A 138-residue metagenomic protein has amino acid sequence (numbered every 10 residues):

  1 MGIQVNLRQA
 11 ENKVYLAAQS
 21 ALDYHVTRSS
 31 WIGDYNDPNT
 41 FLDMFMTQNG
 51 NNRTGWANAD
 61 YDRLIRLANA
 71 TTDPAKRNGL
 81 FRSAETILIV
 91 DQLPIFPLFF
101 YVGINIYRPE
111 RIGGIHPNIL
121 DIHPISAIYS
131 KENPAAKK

Functional and structural regions predicted by a protein language model:
M1-L7: Short alpha-helix C-terminal cap/hinge motif
L7-A17: Short helix-initiation/N-cap motifs at beta->coil->alpha
A17-K138: Detector for C-terminal structural segments
